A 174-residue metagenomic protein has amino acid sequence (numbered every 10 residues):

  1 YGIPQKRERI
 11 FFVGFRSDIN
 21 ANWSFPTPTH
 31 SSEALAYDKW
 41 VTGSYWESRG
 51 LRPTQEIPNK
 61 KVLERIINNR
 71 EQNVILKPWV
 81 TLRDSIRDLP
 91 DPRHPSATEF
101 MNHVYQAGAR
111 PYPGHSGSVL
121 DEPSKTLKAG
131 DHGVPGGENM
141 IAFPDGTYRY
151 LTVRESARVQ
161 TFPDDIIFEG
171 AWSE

Functional and structural regions predicted by a protein language model:
Y1-L120: Class I S-adenosyl-L-methionine
V80-E174: C-terminal target-recognition/interaction regions appended to catalytic cores
